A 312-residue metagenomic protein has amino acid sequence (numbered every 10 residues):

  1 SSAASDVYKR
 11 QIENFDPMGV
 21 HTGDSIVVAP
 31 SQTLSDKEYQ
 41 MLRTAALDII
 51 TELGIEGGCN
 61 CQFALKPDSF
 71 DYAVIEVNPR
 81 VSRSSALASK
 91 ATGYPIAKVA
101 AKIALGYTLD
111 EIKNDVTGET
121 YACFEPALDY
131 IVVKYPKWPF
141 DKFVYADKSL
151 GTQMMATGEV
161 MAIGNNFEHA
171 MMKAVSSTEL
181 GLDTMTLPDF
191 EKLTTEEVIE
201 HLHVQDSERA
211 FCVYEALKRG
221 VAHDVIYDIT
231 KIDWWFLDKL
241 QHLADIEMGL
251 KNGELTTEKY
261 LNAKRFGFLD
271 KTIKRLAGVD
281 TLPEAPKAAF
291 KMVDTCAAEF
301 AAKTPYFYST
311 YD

Functional and structural regions predicted by a protein language model:
S2-G249, L255-G267: ATP-dependent carboxylate activation and anion-phosphoryl transfer catalytic cores that bind Mg-ATP to form
Q11, T281-L282: Contiguous hydrophobic segments
I226, I273-K274: Short alpha-helical "recognition helix" segments of helix-turn-helix
E254-L255, I273: Short alpha-helix boundary/capping motifs
L282-D312: Non-catalytic terminal/interface segments that mediate subunit docking, oligomerization, and allosteric communication
